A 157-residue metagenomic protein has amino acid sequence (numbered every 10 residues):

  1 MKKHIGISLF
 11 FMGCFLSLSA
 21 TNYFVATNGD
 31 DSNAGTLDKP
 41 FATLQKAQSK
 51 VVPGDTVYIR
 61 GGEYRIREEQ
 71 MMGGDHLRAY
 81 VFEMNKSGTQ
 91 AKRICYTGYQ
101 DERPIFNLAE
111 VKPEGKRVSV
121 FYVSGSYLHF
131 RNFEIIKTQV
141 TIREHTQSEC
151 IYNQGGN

Functional and structural regions predicted by a protein language model:
M1-T21: Bacterial Sec-dependent N-terminal signal peptides
L18-K46, P53, E63-R65, Q100: Right-handed parallel beta-helix/beta-solenoid
D30-D31, E102-P104, K112, I136: Active-site/binding-pocket entry motifs
G35-D38, M71-M72, E110: Short, solvent-exposed loop/turn segments at secondary-structure boundaries
Q45, Y99-Q100, A109-E110, G155: Residues at the C-termini of beta-strands that transition into short coil/loop
Q45-Q48, V118-S119: Short hydrophobic/charged patches on amphipathic alpha-helices used for structural packing and interfaces
V51-F106, Y122-R131: Beta-solenoid repeat scaffold
R67, G73-D75, K112-N157: Right-handed parallel beta-helix
